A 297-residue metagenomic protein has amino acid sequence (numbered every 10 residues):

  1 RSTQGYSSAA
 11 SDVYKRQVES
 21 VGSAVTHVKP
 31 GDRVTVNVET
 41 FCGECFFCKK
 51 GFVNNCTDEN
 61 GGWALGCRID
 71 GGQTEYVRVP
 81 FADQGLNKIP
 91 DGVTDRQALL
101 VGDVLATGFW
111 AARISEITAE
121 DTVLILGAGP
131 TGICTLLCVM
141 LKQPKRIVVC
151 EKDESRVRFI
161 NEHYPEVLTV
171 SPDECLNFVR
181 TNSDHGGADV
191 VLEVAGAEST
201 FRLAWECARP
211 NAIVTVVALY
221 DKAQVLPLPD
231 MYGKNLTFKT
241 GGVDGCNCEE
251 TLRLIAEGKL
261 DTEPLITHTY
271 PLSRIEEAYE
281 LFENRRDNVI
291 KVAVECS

Functional and structural regions predicted by a protein language model:
S8-K49, P90-G92: Glycine-rich beta-strand-centered segment in the early N-terminal region that forms part of a ligand/cofactor-binding
A10, G31, E120, E166 (+2 more regions): Local beta-strand N-terminus motif with an aromatic residue
T35-V36, L124, T215: Hydrophobic beta-strand signal
V38-N87, D91: Cysteine-cluster motifs in flexible loop/terminal segments that predominantly coordinate metals
K88-D173: Mid-domain Rossmann-like dinucleotide-binding core that forms the NAD(H)/NADP(H) cofactor-binding site
S115-I117, M140, V157-T237: Glycine-rich cofactor phosphate-binding loops and adjacent beta1-alpha1 units of small-molecule cofactor enzyme domains
K152, N177-F178, R202-E206, G245-S297: C-terminal hydrophobic helical "lid"/dimerization subdomain of Rossmann-like NAD(P)H-dependent oxidoreductases
